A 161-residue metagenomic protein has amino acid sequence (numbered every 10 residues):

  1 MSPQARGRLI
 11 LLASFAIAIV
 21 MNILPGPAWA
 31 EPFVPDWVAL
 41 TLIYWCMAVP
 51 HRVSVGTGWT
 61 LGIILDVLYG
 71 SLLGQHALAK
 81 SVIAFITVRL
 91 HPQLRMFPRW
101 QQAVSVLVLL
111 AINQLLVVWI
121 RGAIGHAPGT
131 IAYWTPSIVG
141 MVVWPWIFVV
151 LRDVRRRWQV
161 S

Functional and structural regions predicted by a protein language model:
M1-S161: Terminal, non-globular segments
